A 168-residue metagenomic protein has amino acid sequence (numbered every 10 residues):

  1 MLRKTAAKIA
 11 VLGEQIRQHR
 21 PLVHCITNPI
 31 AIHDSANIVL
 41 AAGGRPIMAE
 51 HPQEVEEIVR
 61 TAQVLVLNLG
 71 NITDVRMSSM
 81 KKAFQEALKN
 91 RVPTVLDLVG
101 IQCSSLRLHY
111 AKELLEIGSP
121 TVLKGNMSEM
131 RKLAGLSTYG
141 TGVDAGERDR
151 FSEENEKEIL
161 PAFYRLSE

Functional and structural regions predicted by a protein language model:
M1-K81, E86-L88, P161-E168: Small-residue (G/A/S/T)-rich helix-start motifs and N-terminal tracts that mark the onset
P21, L40-A41, L65-G70, V95-V99 (+1 more regions): Short, basic, glycine/proline-bearing loop/turn elements
C25, I47-A49, T94-L98, V122-N126 (+1 more regions): General beta-strand structural signal in soluble alpha/beta enzymes
N68, R76-G125: Glycine/small-residue-rich loop that forms an oxyanion/phosphate-binding "nest" at active or ligand-binding sites
I72-T73, Q102, M130-R131: Glycine-rich nucleotide phosphate-binding loop and flanking beta-alpha elements of Rossmann-like dinucleotide-binding
S105-E168: Conserved phosphate/ATP/ADP-binding segment of small-molecule kinases
